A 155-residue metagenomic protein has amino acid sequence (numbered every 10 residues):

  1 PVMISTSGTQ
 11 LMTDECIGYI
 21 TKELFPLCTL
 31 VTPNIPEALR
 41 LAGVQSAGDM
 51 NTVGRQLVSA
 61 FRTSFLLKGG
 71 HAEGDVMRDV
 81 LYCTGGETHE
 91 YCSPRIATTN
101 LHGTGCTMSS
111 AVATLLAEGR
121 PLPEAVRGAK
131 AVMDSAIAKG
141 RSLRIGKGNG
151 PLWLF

Functional and structural regions predicted by a protein language model:
M3, E37, G70-E73, P94-A97 (+1 more regions): Glycine-rich beta-alpha junction loops
S5-S7: Conserved beta-loop-beta/alpha segment of the NTase-like Rossmann-fold superfamily that binds/positions NTPs
Q10-T88: Conserved phosphate/ATP/ADP-binding segment of small-molecule kinases
R40, T98-L122: Short, small-residue alpha-helix embedded
F65, G86-E90, E118, G150-F155: C-terminal nucleotide
E87-G103: Short pre-catalytic strand/loop immediately N-terminal to key active-site residues, enriched for Gly-Thr
E87-H89, L115-A129: Phosphate-handling active-site elements
P123-F155: Charged C-terminal helix
